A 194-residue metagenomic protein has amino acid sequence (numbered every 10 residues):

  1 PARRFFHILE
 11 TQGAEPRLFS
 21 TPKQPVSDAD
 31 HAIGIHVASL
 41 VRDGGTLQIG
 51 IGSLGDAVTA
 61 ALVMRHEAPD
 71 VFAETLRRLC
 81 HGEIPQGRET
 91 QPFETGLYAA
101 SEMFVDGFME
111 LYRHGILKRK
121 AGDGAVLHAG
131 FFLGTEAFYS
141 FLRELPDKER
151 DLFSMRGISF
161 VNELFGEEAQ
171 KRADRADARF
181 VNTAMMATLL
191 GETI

Functional and structural regions predicted by a protein language model:
P1-I194: Conserved alpha/beta enzyme-core scaffold
